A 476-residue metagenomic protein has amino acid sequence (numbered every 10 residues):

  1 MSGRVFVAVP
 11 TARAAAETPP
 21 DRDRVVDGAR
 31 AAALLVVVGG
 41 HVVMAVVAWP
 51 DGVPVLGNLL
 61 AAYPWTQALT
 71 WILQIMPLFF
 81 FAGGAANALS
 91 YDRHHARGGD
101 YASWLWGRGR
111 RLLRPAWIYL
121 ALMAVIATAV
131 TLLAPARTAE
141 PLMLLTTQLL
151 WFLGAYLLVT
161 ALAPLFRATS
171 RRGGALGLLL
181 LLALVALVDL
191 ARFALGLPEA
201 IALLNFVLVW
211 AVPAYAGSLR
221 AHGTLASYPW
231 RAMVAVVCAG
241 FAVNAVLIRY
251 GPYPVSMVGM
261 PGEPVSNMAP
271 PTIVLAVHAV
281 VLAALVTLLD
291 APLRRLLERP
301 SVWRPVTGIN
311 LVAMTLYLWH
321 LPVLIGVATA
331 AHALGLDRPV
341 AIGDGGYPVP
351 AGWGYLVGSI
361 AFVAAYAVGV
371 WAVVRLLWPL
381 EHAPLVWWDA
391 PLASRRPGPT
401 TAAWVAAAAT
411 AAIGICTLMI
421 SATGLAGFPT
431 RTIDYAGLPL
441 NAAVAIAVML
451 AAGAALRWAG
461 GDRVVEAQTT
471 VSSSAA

Functional and structural regions predicted by a protein language model:
S2-A476: Alpha-helical transmembrane segments and their immediate juxtamembrane cytosolic regions
